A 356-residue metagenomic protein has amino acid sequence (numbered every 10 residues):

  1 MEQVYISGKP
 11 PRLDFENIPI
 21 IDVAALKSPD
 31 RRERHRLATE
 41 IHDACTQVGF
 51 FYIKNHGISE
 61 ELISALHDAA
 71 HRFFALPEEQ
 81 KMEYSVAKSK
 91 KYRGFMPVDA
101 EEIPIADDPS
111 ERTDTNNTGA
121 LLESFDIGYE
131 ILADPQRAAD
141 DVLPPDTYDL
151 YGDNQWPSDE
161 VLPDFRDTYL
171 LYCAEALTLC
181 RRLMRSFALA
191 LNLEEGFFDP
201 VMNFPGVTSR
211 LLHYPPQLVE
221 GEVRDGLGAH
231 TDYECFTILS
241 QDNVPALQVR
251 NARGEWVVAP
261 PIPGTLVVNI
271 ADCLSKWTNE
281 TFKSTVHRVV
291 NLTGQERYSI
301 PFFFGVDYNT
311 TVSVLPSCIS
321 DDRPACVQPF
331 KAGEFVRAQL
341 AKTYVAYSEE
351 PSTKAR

Functional and structural regions predicted by a protein language model:
M1-R356: Peripheral, non-catalytic segments flanking oxidoreductase cores
